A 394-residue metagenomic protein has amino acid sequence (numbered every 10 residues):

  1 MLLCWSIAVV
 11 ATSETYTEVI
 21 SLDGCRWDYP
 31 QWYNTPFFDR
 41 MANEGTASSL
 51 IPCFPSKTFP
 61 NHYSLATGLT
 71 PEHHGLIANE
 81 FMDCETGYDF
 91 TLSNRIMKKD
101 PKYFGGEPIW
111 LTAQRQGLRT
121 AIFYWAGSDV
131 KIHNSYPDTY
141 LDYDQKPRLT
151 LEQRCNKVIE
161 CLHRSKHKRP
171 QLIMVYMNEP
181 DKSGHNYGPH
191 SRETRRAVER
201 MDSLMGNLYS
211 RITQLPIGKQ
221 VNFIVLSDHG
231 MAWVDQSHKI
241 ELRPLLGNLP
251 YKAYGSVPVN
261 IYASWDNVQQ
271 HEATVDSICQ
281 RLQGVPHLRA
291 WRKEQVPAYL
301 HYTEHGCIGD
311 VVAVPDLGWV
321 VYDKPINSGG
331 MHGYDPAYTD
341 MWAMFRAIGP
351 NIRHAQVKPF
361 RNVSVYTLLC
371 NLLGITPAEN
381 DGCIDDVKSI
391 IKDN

Functional and structural regions predicted by a protein language model:
M1-V9: Cleavable N-terminal signal peptides of Sec/SRP-targeted secreted and luminal proteins
S13-E18, E44-A47, Q116-A121, H167-I173 (+4 more regions): Loop/turn elements at helix/coil->beta-strand transitions in domains of secreted/extracellular proteins
T17-S21, S48-I51, S64-A66, L111 (+9 more regions): Structural recognition of the beta-strand scaffold that forms the well-ordered cores of secreted hydrolase catalytic
V19, F37, R200-E241: Metal-dependent active-site segment of extracytoplasmic phospho-/sulfohydrolases and closely related
D28-H74: Short, structured active-site-proximal loop/turn typified by the sulfatase FGly-forming signature C/S-X-P-X-R
L69-G188, Q270: His/Asp/Glu-rich, glycine-adjacent segments that coordinate divalent cations and/or stabilize oxyanion chemistry on
R148-H163, P180-V221, L369: A long, amphipathic alpha-helix that forms part of the scaffold/cap immediately adjacent to metal-dependent active
Y254-L368: Active-site neighborhoods of enzymes that stabilize oxyanions during catalysis
